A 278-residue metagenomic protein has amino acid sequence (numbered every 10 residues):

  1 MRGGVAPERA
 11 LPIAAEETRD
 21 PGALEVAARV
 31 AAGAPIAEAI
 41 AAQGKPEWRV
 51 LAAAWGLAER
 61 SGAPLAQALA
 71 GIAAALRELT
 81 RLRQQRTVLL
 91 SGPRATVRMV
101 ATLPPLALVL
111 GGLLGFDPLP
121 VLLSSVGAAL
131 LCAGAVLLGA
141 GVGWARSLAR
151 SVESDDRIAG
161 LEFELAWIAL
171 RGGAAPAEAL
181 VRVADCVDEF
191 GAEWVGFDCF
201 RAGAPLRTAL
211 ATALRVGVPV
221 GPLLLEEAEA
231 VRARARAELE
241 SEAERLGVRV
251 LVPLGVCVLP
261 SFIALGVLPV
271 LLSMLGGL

Functional and structural regions predicted by a protein language model:
M1-P93, V152, R157-V252: Catalytic metal-binding core of the metallo-beta-lactamase
Q85-V142, E240-L278: Bilayer-spanning, highly hydrophobic alpha-helical transmembrane segments
L148: Residue-level signature of catalytic and energy-coupling elements of molecular machines, predominantly ATP/GTP-dependent
